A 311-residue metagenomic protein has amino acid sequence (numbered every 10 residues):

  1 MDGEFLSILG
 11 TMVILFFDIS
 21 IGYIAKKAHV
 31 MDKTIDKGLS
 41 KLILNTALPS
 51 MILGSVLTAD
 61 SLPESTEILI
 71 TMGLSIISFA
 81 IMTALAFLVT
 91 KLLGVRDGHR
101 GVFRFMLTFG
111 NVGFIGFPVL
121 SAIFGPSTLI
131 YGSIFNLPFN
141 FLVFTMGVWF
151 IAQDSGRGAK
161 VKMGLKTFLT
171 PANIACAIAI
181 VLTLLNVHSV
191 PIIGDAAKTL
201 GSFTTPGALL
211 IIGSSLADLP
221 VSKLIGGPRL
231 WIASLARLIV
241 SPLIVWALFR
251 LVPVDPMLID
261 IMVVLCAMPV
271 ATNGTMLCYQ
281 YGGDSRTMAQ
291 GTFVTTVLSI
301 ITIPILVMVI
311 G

Functional and structural regions predicted by a protein language model:
M1-G311: Alpha-helical transmembrane segments of multi-pass small-molecule/ion transporters
